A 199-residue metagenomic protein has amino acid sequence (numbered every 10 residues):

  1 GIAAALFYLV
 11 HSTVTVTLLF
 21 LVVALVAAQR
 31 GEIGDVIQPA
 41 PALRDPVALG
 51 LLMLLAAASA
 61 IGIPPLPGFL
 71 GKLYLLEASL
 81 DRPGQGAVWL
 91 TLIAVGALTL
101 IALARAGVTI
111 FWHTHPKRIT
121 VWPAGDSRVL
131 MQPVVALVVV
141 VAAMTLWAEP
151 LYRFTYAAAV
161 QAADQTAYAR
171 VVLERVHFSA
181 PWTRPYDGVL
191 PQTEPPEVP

Functional and structural regions predicted by a protein language model:
G1-R118: Functional transmembrane alpha-helices
Q29-L51, R105-P199: Cytoplasmic/organellar membrane-interface segments at the starts of transmembrane helices in multi-pass inner-membrane
